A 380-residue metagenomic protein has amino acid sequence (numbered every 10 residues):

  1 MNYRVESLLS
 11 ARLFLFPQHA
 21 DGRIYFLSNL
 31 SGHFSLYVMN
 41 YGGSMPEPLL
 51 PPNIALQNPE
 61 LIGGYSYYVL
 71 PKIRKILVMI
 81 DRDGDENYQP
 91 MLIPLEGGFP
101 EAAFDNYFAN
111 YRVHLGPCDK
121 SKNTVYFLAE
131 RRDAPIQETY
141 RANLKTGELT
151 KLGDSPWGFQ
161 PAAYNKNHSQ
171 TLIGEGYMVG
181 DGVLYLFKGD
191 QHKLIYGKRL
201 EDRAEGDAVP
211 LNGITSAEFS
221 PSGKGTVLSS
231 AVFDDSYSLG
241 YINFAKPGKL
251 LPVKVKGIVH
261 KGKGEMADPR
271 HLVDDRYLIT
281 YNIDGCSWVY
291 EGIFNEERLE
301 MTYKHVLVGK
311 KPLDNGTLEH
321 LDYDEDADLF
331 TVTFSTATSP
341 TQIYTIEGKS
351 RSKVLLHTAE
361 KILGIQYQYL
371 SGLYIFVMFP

Functional and structural regions predicted by a protein language model:
N2-P380: Peripheral, non-catalytic segments that deliver or gate enzyme domains
